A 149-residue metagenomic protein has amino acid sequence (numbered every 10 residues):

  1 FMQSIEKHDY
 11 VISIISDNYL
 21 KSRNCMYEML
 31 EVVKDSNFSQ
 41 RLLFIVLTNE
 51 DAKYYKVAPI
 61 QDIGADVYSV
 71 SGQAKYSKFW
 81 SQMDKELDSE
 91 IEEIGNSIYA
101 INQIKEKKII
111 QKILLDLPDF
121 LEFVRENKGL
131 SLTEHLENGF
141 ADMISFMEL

Functional and structural regions predicted by a protein language model:
F1-V11, V33-R41, N138-L149: Conserved N-terminal substructure of TIR/SEFIR domains
D17-N18, S39, F44-Y54: Short beta-alpha junction loops
D17-N37: Conserved TIR/SEFIR loop-to-helix hotspot centered on a Trp-containing motif with a nearby acidic residue
N49-L149: C-terminal interaction surface of TIR/SEFIR-family domains
